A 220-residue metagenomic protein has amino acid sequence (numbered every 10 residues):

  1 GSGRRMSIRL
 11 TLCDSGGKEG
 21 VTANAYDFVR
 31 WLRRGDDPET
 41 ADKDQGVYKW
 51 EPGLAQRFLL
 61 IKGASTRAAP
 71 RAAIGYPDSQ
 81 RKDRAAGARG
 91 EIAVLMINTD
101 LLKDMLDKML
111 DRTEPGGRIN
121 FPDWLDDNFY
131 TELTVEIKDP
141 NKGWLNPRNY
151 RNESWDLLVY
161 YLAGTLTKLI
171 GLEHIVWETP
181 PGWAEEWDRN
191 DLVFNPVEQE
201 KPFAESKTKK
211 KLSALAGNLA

Functional and structural regions predicted by a protein language model:
G1-P140, K168, A184-A220: Mg2+-dependent endonuclease catalytic cores in nucleic-acid-processing enzymes, primarily RNase H-like
N128-E173: Extracellular low-complexity, Gly/Ser/Thr-rich intrinsically disordered linkers and protease-sensitive activation/hinge
G171-A184: Short, glycine/acidic-rich hinge or "gate" loops at secondary-structure transitions that mediate conformational
